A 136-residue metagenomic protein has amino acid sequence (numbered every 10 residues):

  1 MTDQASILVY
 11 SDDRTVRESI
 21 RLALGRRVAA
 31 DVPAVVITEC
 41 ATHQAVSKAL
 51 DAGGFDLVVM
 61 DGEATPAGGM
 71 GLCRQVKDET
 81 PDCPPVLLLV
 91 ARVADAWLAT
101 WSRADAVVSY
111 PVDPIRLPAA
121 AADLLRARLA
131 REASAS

Functional and structural regions predicted by a protein language model:
Q4-G25, V58: Conserved acidic segment of CheY-like receiver
S19, V112-A121: C-terminal output helix
E39-L57: Acidic, metal-coordinating helix/loop segments flanking the phosphotransfer/catalytic sites of two-component signaling
G54, T80-P85: His-Asp phosphorelay/catalytic-motif detector in bacterial-type signaling
D56-K77: Conserved phosphotransfer microenvironments
V58, V107-V108: Two-component signal transduction core modules
A91-V107: Alpha4 helix (beta4-alpha4-beta5 surface) of REC/receiver domains from two-component response regulators
A122-S136: The C-terminal output helix
